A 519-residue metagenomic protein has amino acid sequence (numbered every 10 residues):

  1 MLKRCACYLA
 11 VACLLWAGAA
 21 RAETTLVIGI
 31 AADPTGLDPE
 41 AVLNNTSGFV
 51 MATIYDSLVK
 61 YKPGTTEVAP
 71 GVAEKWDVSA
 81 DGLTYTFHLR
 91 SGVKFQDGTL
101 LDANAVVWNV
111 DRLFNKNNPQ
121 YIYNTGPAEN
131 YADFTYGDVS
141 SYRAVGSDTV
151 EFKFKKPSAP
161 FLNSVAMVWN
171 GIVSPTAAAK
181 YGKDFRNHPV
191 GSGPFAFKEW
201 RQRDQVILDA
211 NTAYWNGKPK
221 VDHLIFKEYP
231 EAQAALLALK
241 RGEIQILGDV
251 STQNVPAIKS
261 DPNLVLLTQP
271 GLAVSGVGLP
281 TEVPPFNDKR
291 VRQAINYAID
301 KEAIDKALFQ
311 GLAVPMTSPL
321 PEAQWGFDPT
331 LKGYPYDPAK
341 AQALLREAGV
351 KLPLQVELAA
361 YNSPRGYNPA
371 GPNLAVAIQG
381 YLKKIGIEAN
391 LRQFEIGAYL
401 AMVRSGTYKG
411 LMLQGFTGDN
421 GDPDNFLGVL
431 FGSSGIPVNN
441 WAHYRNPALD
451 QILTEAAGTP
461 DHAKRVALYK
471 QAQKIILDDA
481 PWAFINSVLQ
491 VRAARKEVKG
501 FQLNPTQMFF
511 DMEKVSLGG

Functional and structural regions predicted by a protein language model:
R4, H88, G126-P175: Surface-exposed binding/hinge segments that line and control ligand-binding clefts or catalytic entry sites
T24-V27, R201, I299-G326, P369-Q379 (+2 more regions): Detector for C-terminal structural segments
G29-A80, D111, H188-V190: N-terminal lobe/hinge region of extracytoplasmic solute-binding protein
D33-G48, V72, T99, K156-N170 (+3 more regions): A structural "hinge/loop" feature
K62-P63, P157-P219, H223, Q233 (+2 more regions): Gly/Pro-rich hinge or "lid" segments in bacterial periplasmic/extracellular proteins
E74-Q120, E151, A238, P285: Aromatic- and charge-enriched surface segment that lines or borders ligand/interaction sites
K183, N211-A257: Ligand-site clamp/hinge motif
F195, P315-A348, S363-N373: Structural transition elements
